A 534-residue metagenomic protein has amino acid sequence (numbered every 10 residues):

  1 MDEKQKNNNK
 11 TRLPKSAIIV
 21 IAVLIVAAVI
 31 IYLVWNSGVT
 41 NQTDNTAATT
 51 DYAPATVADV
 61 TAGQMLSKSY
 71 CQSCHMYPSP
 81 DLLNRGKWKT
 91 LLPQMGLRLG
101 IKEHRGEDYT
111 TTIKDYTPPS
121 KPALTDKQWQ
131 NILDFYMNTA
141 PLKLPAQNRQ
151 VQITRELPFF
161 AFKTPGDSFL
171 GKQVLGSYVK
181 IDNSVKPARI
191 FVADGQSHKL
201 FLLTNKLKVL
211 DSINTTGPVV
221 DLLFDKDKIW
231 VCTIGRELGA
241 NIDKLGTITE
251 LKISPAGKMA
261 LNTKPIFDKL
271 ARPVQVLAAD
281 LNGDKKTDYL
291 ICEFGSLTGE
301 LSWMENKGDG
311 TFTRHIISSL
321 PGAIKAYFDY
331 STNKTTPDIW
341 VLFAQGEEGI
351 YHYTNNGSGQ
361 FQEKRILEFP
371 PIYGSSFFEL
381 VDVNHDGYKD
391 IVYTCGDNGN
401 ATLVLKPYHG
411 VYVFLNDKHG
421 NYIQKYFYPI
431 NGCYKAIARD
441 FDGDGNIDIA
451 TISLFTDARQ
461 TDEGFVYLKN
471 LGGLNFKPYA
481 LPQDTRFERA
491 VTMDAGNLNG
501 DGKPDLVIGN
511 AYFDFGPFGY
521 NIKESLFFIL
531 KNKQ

Functional and structural regions predicted by a protein language model:
D2-V57, D134-F159: Post-cleavage N-terminal segment of exported redox proteins
Y52-V60, Q64, Y70-Q534: Beta-propeller-forming repeat regions
